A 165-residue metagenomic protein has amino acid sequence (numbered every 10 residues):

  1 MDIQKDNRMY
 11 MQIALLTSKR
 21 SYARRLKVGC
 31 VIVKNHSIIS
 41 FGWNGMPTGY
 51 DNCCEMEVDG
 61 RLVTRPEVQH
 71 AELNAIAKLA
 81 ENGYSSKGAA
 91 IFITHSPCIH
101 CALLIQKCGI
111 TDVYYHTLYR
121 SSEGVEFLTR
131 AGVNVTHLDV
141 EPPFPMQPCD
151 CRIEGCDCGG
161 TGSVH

Functional and structural regions predicted by a protein language model:
M1-H165: Zinc-dependent deaminase catalytic domain
